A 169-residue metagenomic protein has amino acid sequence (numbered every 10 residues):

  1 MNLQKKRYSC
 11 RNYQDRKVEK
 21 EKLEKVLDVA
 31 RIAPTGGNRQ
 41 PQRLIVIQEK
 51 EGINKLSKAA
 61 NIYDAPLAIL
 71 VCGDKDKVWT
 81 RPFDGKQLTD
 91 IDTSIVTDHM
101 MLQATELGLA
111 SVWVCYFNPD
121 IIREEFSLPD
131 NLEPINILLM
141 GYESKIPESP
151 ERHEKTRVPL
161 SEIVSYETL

Functional and structural regions predicted by a protein language model:
N2-K17, K22, D84, N136-L169: C-terminal helix-cap and adjacent tail motif
E24-V96: Glycine/small-residue-rich phosphate/adenosyl-binding loop
R43, F117, N136: Residue-level "edge-of-site" marker
G73, Y116, Y142: Short secondary-structure boundary segments
V96-T105: Acidic, metal-associated active-site segment
G108: Structured binding elements
S111-C115: Short beta-strand segments at enzyme active-site cores
I122-I135: Short, electropositive alpha-helical surface patch
